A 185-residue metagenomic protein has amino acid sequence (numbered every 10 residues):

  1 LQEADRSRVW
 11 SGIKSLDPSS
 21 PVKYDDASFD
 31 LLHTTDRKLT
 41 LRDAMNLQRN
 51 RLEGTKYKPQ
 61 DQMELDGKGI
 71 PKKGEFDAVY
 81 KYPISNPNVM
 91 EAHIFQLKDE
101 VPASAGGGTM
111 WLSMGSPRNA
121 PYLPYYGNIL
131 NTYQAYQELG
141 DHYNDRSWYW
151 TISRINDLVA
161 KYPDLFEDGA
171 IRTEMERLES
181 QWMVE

Functional and structural regions predicted by a protein language model:
L1-E185: C-terminus-biased signal that marks the final domain/tail of proteins
